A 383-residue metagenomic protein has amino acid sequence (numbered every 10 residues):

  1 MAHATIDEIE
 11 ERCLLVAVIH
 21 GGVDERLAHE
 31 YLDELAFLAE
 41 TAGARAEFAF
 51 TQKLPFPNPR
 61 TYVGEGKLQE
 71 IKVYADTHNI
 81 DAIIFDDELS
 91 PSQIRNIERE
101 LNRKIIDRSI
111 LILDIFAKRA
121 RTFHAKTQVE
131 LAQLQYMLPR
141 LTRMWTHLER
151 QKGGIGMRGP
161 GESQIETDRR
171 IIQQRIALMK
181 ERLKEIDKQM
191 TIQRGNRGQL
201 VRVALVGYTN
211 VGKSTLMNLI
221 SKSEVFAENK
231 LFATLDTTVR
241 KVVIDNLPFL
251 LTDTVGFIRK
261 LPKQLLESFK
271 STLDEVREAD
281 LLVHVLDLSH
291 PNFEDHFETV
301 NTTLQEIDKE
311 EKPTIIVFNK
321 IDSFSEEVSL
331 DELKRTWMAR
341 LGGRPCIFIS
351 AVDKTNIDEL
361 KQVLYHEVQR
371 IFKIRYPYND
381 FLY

Functional and structural regions predicted by a protein language model:
M1-L113: N-terminal accessory targeting/assembly segments
M1-L15, A36, Q135, P139-V211 (+4 more regions): C-terminal-of-GTPase-core extension/linker across diverse P-loop GTPases
I19-V23, L54-F56, E88-P91, I110-L113 (+4 more regions): Conserved nucleotide-binding/hydrolysis micro-motifs of P-loop NTPases
G22-L27, N58-T61, R119-H124, Q164 (+3 more regions): Flexible beta-alpha connector loops of hexameric P-loop NTPases
R45-F48, P57-N58, K230-K260, L281: Switch I (G2) and immediately adjacent beta-strands of P-loop GTPase domains
I110-V129: Short alpha-helix plus adjacent loop in nuclease-associated cores
G195-G198, L219-F249, K263-S271, F293 (+1 more regions): Switch I (effector-binding) loop of TRAFAC-class P-loop GTPase G-domains
L265-H290, E306: Inter-motif core of Ras-like GTPase G domains
